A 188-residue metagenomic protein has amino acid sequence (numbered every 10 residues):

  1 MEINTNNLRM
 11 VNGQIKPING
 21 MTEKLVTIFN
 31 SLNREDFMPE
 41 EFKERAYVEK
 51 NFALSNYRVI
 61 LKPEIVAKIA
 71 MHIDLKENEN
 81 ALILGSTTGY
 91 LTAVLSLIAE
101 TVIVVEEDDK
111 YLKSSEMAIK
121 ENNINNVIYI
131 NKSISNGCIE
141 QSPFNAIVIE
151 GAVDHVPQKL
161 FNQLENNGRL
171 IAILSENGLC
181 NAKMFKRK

Functional and structural regions predicted by a protein language model:
M1-I98, K110-I128: Class I SAM-dependent transferase core
D74-K188: Conserved nucleotide-cofactor-binding alpha/beta core module
